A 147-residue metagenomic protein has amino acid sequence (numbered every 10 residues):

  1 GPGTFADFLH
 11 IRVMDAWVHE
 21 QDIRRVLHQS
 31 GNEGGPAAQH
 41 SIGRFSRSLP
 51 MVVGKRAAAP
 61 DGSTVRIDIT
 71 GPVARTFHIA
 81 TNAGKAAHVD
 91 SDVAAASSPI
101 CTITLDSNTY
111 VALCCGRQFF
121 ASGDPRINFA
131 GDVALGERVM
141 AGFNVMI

Functional and structural regions predicted by a protein language model:
G1-G54: Short, contiguous alpha-helical
L9-R12, D61-V65, R75, A87 (+1 more regions): Acidic/histidine-rich alpha-helical segments that form the ligand environment of transition-metal centers
V26-I42, T64, S122-L135: Short alpha-helical "patches" and their helix-cap loops
Q39-T81: A glycine-rich beta-turn/hairpin centered on an aromatic-Pro dipeptide
H40-R56, G84-D92, L113-D124: A short, terminal or domain-edge coil/loop segment
I69-V73, T81-K85, S107-T109, V133: A broadly conserved detector of short glycine/acidic/proline-rich loop/turn motifs that flank catalytic sites and bind
A74-C101: Acidic/His-leaning functional-site neighborhoods
A94-I147: C-terminal interaction segments
